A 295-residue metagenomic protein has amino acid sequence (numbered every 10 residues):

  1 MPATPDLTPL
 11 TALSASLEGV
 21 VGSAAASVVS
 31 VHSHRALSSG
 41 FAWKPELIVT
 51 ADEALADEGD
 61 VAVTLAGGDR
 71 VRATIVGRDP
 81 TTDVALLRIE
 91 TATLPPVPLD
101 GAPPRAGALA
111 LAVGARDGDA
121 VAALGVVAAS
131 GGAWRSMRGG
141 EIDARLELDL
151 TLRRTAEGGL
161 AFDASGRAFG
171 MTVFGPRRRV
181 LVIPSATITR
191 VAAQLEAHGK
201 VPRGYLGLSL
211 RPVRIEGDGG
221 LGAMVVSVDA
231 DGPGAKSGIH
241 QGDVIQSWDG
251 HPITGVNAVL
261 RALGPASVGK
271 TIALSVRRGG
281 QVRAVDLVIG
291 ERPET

Functional and structural regions predicted by a protein language model:
M1-S33: Protease-domain processing segments flanking chymotrypsin-fold serine proteases, especially trypsin-like
P2-T11, L109, F169-I215, G280-Q281 (+1 more regions): Interdomain regulatory linker/hinge segments that flank or connect interaction modules in polarity/junction/synaptic
P5-P9, S33-V121, R145-L146, L150-T155 (+6 more regions): Conserved active-site neighborhood of the chymotrypsin/trypsin-like protease fold
A25-S27, A85, I89-V97, V121-R178 (+5 more regions): Active-site region of chymotrypsin-like
V29, P45-I48, A164-F169, G242: Short, glycine-anchored, charge-dense loop/turn motifs used at functional sites
L37-S38, A156-G158, M224-V226, H240-Q241 (+1 more regions): Short loop/turn microsegments at loop-to-beta-strand junctions
W43-K44, D163-A164, D249, R278: A cytosolic small-molecule/anion-sensing beta-strand core signal
T151, Q194-A262, V276-V288, R292-T295: PDZ/PDZ-like groove recognition
